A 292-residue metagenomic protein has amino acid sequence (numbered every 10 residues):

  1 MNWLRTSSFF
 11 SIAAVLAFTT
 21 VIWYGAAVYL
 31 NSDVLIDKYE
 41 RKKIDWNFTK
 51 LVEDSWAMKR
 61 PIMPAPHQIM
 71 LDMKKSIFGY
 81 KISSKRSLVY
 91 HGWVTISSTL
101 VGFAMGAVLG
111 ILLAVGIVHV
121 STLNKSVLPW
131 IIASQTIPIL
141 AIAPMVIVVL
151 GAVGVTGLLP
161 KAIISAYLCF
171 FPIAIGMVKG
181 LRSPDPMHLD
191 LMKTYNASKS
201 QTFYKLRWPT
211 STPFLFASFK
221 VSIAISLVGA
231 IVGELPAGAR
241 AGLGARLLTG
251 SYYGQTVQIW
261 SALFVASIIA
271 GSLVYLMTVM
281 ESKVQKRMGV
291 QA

Functional and structural regions predicted by a protein language model:
M1-A17, K38, M277-A292: Transmembrane alpha-helical segments of polytopic membrane transport and secretion proteins
S32-A104: Periplasmic/extracellular loop-to-transmembrane helix junction in inner-membrane transport proteins
V101-I131: Transmembrane-helix boundary motif in ABC transporter permease subunits
L128-P172, K179-G180: Generic hydrophobic transmembrane alpha-helix motif, especially the helices
V148-V149, V228-A266, G289-A292: Glycine-rich helix-loop "coupling/hinge" segments at transmembrane-helix boundaries in multipass transporters
I163-A166, S200-V232, S261, V265: Transmembrane alpha-helices
G176-L215, G244-L247: Short cytoplasmic-facing helical segments at TM-TM junctions of multi-pass membrane proteins
R182, S261-A292: C-terminal transmembrane helix and the adjacent membrane-cytosol boundary/short C-terminal tail of inner/organellar
